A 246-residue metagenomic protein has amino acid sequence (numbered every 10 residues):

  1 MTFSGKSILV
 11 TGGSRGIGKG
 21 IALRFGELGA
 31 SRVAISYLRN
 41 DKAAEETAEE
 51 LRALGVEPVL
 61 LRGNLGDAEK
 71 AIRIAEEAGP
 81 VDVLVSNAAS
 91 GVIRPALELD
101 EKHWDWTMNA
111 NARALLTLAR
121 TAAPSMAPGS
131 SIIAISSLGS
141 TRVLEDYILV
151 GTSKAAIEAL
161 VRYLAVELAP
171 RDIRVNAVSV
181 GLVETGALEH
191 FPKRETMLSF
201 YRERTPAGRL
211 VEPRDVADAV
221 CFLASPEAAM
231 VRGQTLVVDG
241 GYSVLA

Functional and structural regions predicted by a protein language model:
S14-G16: Conserved glycine-rich cofactor-binding loop
A30-E46: Conserved glycine-rich Rossmann-like NAD(P)H-binding loop of the short-chain dehydrogenase/reductase
P95-A96, D100-D105, M197, Y201: Substrate-binding pocket helix/loop in short-chain dehydrogenase/reductase
A119, S153: Active-site helix of classical SDR
R142, A207, C221, R232-A246: Short C-terminal tail/terminal secondary-structure segment of NAD(P)H-dependent dehydrogenase/reductase domains
A169, R174, V231-G233: Short, small/polar-rich loop/turn modules that mediate ligand/substrate recognition or access, typified
T205-V216, E227: A conserved structural motif in NAD(P)-dependent oxidoreductases
